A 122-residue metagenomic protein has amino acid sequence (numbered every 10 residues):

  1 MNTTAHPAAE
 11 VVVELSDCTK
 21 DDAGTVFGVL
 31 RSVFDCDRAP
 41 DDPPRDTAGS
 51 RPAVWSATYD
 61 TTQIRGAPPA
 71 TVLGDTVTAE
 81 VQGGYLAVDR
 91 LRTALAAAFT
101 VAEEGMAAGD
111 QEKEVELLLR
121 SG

Functional and structural regions predicted by a protein language model:
M1-G122: Long, contiguous binding/interaction regions
